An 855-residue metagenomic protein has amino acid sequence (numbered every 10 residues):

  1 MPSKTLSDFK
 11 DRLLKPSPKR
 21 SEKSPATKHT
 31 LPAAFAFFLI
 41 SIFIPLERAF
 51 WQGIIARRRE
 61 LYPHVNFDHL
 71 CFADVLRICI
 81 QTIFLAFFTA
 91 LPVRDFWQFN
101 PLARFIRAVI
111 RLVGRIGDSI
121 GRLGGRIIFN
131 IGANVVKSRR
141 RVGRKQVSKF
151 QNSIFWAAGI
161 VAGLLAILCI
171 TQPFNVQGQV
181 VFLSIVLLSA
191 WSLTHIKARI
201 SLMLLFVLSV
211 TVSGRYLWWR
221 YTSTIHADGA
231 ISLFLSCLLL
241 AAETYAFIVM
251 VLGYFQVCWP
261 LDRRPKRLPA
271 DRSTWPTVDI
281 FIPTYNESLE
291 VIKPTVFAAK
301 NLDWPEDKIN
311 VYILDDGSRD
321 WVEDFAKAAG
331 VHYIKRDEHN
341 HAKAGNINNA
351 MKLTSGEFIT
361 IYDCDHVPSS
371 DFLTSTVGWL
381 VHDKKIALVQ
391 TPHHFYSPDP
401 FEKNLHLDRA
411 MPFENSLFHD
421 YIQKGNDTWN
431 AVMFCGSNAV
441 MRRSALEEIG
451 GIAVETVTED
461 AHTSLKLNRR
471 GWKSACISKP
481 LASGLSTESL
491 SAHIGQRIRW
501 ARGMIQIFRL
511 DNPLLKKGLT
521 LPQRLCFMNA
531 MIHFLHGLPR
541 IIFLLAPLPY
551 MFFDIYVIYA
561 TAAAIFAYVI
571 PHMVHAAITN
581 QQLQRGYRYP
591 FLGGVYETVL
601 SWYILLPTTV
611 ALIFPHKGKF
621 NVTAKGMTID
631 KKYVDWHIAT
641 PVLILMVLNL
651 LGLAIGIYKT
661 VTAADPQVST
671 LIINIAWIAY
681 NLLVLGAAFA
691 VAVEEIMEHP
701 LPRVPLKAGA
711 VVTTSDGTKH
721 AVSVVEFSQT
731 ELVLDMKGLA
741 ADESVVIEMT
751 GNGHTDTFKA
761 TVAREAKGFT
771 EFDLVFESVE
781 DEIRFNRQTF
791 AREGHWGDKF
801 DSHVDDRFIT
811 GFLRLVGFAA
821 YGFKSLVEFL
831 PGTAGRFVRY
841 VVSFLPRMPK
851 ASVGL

Functional and structural regions predicted by a protein language model:
P2-R272, H536-F543, P666, L671-E694 (+1 more regions): N-terminal membrane-anchoring/stem segments of glycan-assembly enzymes
Q177-V181, I185-A242, H533-K619, V634-P700: Membrane-embedded multi-pass helical conduit in multi-pass membrane proteins, especially envelope-biosynthetic
Q256, I334-F358, S369-V457, N468-R469 (+2 more regions): Long helical/loop segments within the catalytic core of UDP-sugar-dependent glycosyltransferases, especially the large
T277-D279, N310, H462: Cell-envelope/extracellular polymer assembly enzymes that use nucleotide-activated donors
F297-K308: Short, acidic, metal-binding catalytic loop of nucleotide-sugar glycosyltransferases
D315-V322, E338-H339: A conserved acidic beta->alpha catalytic loop
D363-V367: The conserved acidic donor/metal-binding loop of glycosyltransferases
K632-L855: Structured alpha-helical
